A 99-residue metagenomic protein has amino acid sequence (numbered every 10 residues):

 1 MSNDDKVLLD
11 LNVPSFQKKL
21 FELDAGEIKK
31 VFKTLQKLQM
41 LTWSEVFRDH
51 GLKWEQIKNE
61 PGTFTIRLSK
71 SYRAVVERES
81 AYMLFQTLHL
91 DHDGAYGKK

Functional and structural regions predicted by a protein language model:
M1-D10, Q17-E22, P61-K99: Enriched for short, Lys/Arg-rich terminal
S2-N3, I28, F47-R48: Short, flexible segments with low predicted structural confidence
L8-N12, R48-H50: Short amphipathic alpha-helical segments, especially helix-boundary/capping motifs
F16-L38, T42-S44: N-terminal first-folded block
K37-I66: A short, surface-exposed loop/turn module that caps and links secondary-structure elements
